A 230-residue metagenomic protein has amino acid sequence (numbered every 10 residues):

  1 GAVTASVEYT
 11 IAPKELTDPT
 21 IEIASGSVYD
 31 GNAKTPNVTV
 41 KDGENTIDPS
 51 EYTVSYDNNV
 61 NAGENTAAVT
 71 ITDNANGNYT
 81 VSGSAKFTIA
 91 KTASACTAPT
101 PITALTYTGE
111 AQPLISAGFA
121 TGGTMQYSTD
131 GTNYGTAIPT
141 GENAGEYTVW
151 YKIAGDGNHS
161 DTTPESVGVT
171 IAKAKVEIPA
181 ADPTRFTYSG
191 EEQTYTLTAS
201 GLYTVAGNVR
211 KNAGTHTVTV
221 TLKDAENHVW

Functional and structural regions predicted by a protein language model:
G1-W230: Solvent-exposed beta-strand/loop surfaces, strongest in extracytoplasmic domains of secreted and cell-surface proteins
